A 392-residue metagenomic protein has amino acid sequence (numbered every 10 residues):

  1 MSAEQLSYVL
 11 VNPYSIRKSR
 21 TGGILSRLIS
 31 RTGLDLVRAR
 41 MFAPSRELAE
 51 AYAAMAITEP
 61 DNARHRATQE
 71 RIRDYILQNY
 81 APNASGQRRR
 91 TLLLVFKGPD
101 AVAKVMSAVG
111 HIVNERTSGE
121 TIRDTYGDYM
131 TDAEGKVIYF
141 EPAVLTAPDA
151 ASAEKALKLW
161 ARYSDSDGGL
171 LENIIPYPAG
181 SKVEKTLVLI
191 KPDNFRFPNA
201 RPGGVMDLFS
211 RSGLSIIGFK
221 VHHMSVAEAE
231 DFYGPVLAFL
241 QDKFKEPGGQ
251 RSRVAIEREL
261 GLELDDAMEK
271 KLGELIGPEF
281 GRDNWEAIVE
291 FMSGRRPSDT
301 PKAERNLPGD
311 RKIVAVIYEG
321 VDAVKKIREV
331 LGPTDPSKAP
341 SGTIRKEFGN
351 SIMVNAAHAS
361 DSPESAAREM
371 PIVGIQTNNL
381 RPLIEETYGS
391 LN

Functional and structural regions predicted by a protein language model:
M1-N392: Non-catalytic terminal and connector segments of soluble metabolic enzymes
